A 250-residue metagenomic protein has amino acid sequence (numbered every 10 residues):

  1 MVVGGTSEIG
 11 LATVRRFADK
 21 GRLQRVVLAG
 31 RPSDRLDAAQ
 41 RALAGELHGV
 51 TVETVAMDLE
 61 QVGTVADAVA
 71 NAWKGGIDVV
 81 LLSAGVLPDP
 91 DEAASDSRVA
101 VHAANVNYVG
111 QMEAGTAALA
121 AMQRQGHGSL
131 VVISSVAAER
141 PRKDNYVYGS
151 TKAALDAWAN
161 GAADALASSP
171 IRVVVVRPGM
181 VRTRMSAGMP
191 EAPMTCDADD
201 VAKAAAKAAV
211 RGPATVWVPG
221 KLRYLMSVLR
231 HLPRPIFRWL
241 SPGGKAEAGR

Functional and structural regions predicted by a protein language model:
T6-E8: Conserved glycine-rich cofactor-binding loop
A18-A39: Conserved glycine-rich Rossmann-like NAD(P)H-binding loop of the short-chain dehydrogenase/reductase
L43-G63: Rossmann-fold cofactor-recognition segment
V79, G85-V101, D144: Conserved mid-core segment of classical short-chain dehydrogenase/reductases
G115, T151: Active-site helix of classical SDR
S135: Residue(s) in the substrate-gating loop at a strand-loop-helix junction that position the organic substrate next
V175, P190-S227: C-terminal helical subdomain
